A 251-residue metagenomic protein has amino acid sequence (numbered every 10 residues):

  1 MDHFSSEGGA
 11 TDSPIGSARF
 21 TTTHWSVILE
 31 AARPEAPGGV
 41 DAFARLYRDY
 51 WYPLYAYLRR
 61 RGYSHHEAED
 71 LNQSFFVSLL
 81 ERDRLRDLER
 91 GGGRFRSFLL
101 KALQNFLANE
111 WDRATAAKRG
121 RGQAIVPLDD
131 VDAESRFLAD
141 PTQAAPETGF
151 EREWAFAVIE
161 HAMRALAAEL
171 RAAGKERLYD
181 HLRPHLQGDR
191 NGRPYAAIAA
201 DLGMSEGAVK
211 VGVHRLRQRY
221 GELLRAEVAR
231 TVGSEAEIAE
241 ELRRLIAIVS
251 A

Functional and structural regions predicted by a protein language model:
M1-A251: Intrinsic, short, N-terminal disordered tails of RNA polymerase sigma-factor systems
